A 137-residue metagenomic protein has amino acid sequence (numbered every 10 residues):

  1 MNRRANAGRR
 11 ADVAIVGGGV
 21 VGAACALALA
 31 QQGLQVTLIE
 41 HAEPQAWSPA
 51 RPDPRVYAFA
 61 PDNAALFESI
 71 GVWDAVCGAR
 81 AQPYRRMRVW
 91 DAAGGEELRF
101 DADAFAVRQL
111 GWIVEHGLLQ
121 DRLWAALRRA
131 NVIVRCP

Functional and structural regions predicted by a protein language model:
M1-A11: A short, basic/flexible loop-to-alpha-helix module at the beginning of a structural domain
G8, Q82-P137: Conserved N-terminal helical subregion
A11-L38: N-terminal Rossmann-like FAD-binding beta1-loop-alpha1 element of flavoenzymes
A30-P54: Glycine-rich FAD pyrophosphate-binding loop
G33, G71, N131: Short glycine-rich hinge loops at helix-strand junctions in the catalytic core of two-component histidine kinases
R51-A92: N-terminal FAD cofactor-binding segment of flavoenzymes
